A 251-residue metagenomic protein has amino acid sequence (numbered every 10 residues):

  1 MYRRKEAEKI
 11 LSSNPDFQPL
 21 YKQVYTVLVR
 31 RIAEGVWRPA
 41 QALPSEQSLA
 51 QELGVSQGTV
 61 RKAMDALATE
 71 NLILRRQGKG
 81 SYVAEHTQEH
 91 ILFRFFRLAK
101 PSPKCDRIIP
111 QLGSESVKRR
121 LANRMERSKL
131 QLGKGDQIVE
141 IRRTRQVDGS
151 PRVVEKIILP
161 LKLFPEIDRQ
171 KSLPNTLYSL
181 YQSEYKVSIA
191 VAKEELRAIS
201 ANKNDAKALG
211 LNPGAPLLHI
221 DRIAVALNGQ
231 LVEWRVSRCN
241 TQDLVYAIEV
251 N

Functional and structural regions predicted by a protein language model:
M1-V55: Extreme N-terminal segment that seeds HTH/winged-HTH DNA-binding domains in transcriptional regulators
Y21, S45, Y82-F96: Short, cationic-aromatic polyanion-contact patches
V36, T69-G78, A84: Beta-hairpin "wing" of winged helix-turn-helix
T59: Residues in the helix-turn-helix
M64-D65: Short, hydrophobic-biased segments on the C-terminal half of alpha helices that form "recognition helices"
Q88-I108, G113, R119: A short, N-terminal "cap"/entry segment at the start of jelly-roll beta-barrel domains of the cupin/DSBH fold
P110-N251: C-terminal all-alpha effector/ligand-binding and dimerization domain of prokaryotic HTH-type transcriptional repressors
